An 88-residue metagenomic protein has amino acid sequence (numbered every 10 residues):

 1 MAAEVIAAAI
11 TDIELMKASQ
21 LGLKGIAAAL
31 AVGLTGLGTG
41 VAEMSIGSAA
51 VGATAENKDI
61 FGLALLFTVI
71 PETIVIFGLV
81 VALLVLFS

Functional and structural regions predicted by a protein language model:
M1-S88: Hydrophobic, small-residue-rich transmembrane alpha-helices and their short perimembrane loops in multi-pass membrane
